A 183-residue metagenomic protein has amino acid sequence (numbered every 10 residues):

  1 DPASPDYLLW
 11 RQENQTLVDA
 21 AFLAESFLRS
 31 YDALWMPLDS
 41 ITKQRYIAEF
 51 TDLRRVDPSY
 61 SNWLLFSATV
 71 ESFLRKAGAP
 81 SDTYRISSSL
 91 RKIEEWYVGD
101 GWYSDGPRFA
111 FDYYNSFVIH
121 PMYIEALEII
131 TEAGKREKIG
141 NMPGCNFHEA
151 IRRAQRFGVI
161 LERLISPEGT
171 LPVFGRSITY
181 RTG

Functional and structural regions predicted by a protein language model:
D1-A154, R163-G183: Aromatic-lined, polymer-binding surfaces characteristic of secreted/periplasmic polysaccharide-degrading enzymes
